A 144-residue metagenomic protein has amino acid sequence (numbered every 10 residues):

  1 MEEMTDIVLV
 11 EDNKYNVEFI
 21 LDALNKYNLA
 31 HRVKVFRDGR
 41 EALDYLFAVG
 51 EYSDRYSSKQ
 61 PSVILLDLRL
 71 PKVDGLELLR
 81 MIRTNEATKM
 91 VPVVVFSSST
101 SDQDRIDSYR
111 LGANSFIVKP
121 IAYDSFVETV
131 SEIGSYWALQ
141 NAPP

Functional and structural regions predicted by a protein language model:
E3-M4, L29-A30, K59-V63, A87-P92: His-Asp phosphorelay/catalytic-motif detector in bacterial-type signaling
M4-Y15, I20-N25, I64: Conserved acidic segment of CheY-like receiver
L21, V35-V63: Acidic, metal-coordinating helix/loop segments flanking the phosphotransfer/catalytic sites of two-component signaling
E41, I121-G134, A142-P143: C-terminal output helix
D67, S97: Active-site residues of response regulator receiver
P71, S101: The feature encodes the CheY-like receiver
